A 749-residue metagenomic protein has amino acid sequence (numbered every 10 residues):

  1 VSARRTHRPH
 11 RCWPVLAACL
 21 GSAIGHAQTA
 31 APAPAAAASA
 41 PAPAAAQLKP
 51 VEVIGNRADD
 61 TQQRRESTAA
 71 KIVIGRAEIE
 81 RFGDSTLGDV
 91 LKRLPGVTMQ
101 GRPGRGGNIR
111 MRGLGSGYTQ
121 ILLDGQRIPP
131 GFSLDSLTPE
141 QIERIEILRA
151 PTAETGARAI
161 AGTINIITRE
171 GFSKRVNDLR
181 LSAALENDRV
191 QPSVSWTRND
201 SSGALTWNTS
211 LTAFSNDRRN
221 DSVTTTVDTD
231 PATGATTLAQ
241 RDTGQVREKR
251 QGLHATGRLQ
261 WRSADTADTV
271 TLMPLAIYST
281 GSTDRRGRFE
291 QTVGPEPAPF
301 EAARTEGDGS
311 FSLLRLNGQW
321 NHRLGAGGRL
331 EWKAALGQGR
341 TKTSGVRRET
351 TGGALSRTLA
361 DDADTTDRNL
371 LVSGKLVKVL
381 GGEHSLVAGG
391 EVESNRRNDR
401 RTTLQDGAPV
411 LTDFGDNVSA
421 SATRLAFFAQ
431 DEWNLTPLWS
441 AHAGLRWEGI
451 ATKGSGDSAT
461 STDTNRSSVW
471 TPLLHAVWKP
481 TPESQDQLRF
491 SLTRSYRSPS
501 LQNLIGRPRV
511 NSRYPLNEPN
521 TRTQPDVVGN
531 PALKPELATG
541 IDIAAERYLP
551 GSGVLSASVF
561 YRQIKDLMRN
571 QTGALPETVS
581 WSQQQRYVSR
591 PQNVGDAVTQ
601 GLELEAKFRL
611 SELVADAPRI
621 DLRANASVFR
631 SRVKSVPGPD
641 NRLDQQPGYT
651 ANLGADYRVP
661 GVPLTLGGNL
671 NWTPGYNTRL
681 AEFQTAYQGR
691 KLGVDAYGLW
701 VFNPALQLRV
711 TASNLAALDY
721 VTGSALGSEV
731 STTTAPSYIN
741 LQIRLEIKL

Functional and structural regions predicted by a protein language model:
K49-F82, G107-R110, S116-T119, F172: N-terminal periplasmic "start-of-domain" segments of outer-membrane beta-barrel proteins
K71, G88-Q126: Extracytoplasmic beta-strand/coil segments of soluble accessory domains associated with Gram-negative outer-membrane
M99, R110, Q126-T152, G257: Short acidic/polar hinge/loop motifs at secondary-structure boundaries that mediate gating or recognition
L137-R180, F608, K748: A beta-strand signature from Gram-negative outer-membrane beta-barrel systems, especially the internal plug domain
H254-S279, T305-G456, K479, E483 (+2 more regions): Face-selective signature of the C-terminal outer-membrane beta-barrel domain
G307-L313, T365, D416-A422, R494-S556 (+5 more regions): Outer-membrane beta-barrel signature, preferentially recognizing the C-terminal barrel domain of Gram-negative
A441, V559-I564, W581-L680: Gram-negative outer-membrane beta-barrel transporters
K565, W672-R679, L699-L749: C-terminal beta-signal and adjacent terminal beta-strands/loops of Gram-negative outer-membrane beta-barrel proteins
